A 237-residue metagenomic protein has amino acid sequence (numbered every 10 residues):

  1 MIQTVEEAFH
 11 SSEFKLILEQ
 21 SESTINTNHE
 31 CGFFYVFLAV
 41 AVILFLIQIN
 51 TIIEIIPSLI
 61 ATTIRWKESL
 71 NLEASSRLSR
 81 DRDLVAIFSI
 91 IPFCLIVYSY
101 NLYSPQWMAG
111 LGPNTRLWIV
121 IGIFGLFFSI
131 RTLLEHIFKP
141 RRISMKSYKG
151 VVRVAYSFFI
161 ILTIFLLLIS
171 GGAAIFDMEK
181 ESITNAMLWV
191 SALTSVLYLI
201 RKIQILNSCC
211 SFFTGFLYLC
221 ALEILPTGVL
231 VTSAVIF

Functional and structural regions predicted by a protein language model:
M1-F37, I91-L111: Long, highly hydrophobic alpha-helical transmembrane signal-anchor segments
M1-F9, T51-T63: Interfacial/capping segments of alpha-helical transmembrane domains
L18-N26, K67-D81: Cytosolic juxtamembrane amphipathic/interface segments immediately preceding and feeding into a transmembrane helix
T27-P57, L126, I130: Hydrophobic alpha-helical membrane-embedded segments
I60-E73, M108-G112: Perimembrane loop-to-helix junctions flanking transmembrane segments
D83-Y100, G125-I130, I160-L168, S195 (+1 more regions): Hydrophobic alpha-helical transmembrane segments of multi-pass integral membrane proteins
L102-I175: Alpha-helical transmembrane segments with an aromatic anchor "belt"
F165-F237: Terminal transmembrane helical module of multi-pass membrane proteins
